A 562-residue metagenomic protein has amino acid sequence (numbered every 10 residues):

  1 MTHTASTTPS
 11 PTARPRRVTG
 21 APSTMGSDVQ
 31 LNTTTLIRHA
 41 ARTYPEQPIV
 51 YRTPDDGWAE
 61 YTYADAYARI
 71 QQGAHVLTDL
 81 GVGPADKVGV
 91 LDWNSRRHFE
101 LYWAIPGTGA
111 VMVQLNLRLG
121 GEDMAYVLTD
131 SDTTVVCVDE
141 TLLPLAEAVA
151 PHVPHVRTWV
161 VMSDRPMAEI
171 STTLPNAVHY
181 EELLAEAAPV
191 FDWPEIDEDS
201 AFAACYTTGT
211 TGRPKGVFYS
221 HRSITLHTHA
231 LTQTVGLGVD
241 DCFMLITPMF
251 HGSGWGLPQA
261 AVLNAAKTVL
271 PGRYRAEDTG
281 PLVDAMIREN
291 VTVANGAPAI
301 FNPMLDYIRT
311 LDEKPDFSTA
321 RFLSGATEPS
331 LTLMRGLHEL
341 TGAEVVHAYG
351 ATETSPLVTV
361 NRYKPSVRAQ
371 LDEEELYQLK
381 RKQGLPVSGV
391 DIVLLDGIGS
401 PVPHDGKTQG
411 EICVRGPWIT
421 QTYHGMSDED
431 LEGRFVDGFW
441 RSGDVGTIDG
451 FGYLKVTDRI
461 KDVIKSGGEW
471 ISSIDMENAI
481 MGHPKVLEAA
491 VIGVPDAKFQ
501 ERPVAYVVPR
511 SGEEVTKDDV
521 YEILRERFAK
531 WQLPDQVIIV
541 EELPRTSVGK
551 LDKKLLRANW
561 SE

Functional and structural regions predicted by a protein language model:
T2-S10, L36-R38, D79-L80, G107-A185 (+2 more regions): Structural core segment of the AMP-binding/adenylate-forming
Q30, P45-Q47, V160-V161, T172-V178 (+3 more regions): Conserved pre-ATP/AMP-binding loop-to-beta segment of ANL
I49-S95, F99-W103, G120-A125, E181-E182: Conserved AMP-binding/adenylate-forming core of the ANL superfamily
A59-D65, E181, F202-L226: Conserved AMP-binding A3 loop
L119, A125, V136-E140, I287 (+8 more regions): AMP-binding/adenylate-forming catalytic core of the ANL superfamily
T225-C242, G252-T292, Y307-I308: Conserved AMP-binding/adenylation subdomain of ANL enzymes
L263, V291-G296, L305-Q378, D391 (+1 more regions): Gly/Ser/Thr-rich phosphate-binding loop
L385-C413, G450-F451, E513-K517, D552: Conserved beta-loop-beta connector loops within the AMP-binding
